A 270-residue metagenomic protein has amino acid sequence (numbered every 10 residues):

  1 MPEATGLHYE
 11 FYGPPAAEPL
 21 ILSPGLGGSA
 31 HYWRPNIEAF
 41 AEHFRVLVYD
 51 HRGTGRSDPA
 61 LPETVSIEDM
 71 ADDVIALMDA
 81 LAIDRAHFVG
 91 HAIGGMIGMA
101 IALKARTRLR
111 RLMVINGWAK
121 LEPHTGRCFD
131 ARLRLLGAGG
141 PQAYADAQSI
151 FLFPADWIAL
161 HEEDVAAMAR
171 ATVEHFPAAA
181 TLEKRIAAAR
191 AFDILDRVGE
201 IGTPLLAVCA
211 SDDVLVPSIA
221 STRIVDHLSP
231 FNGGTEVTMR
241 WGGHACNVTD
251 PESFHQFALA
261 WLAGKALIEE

Functional and structural regions predicted by a protein language model:
T5-E63: Conserved HGGG/HGGXW glycine-rich cap/lid loop of the alpha/beta-hydrolase fold
I37-E38, L47-V89, Q256: Active-site loop/oxyanion-hole signature of alpha/beta-hydrolase fold enzymes
M99, L103-K104, L109-G139: Flexible "cap/lid" loop of the alpha/beta hydrolase fold
P123-T125, Q142-G199: Conserved alpha/beta-hydrolase catalytic His-Asp/Glu region
I201, A207-C209, D213: Short beta-strand/loop motif that positions the catalytic acidic residue of the alpha/beta-hydrolase fold
V214-A220: Conserved alpha/beta-hydrolase "acid-adjacent" motif
T222-A245: Catalytic histidine neighborhood in serine/cysteine hydrolases with alpha/beta-hydrolase-type architecture
G242-H255: Catalytic histidine-centered segment of alpha/beta-hydrolase-like enzymes
